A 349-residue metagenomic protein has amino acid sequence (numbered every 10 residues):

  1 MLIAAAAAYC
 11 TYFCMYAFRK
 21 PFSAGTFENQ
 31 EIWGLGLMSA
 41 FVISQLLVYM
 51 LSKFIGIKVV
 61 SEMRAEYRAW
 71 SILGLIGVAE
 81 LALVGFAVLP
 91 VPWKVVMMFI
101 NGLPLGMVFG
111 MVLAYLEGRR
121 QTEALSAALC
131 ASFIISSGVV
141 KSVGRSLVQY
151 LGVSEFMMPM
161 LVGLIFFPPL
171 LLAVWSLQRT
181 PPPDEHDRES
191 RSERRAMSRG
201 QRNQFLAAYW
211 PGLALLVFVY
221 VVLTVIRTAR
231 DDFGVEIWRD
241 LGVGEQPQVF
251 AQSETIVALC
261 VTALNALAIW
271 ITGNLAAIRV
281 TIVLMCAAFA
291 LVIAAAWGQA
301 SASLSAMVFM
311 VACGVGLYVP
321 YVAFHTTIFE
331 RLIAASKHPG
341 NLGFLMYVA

Functional and structural regions predicted by a protein language model:
S39-S61, I256-L267: Central cavity-lining transmembrane alpha-helices of secondary-active solute carriers, predominantly the Major
L51, Q246-N274, A288-F289: Transmembrane alpha-helices of Major Facilitator/SLC transporters
L73-V91, N265-W270, L284-A302: C-terminal ends and interior cores of transmembrane alpha-helices in multi-pass membrane transporters/permeases
A82-L83, P90-V108, S303-A323: Hydrophobic core of transmembrane alpha-helices in multi-pass small-molecule transporters, especially MFS/SLC-type
T122-Q149, V162-P169, M346-A349: Glycine-rich segments within core transmembrane alpha-helices of 12-TM secondary carriers
V148-F218, D240, T272-G273: Intracellular loop-helix junctions on the cytosolic face of multi-pass helical membrane proteins
G273-A323: C-terminal transmembrane helical hairpin of 12-TM major facilitator-type secondary transporters
A323, L332-A349: A late C-terminal transmembrane helix in Major Facilitator Superfamily
